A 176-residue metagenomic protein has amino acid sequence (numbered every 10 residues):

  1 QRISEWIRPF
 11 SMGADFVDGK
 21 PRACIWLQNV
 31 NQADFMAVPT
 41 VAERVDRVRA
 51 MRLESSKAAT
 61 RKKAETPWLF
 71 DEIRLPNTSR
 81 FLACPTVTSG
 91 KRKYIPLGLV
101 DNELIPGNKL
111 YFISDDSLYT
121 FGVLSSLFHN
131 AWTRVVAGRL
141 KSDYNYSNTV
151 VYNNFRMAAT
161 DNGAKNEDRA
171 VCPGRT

Functional and structural regions predicted by a protein language model:
Q1-A170: Polybasic, glycine- and aromatic-enriched phosphate-binding surface used to engage nucleic acids
